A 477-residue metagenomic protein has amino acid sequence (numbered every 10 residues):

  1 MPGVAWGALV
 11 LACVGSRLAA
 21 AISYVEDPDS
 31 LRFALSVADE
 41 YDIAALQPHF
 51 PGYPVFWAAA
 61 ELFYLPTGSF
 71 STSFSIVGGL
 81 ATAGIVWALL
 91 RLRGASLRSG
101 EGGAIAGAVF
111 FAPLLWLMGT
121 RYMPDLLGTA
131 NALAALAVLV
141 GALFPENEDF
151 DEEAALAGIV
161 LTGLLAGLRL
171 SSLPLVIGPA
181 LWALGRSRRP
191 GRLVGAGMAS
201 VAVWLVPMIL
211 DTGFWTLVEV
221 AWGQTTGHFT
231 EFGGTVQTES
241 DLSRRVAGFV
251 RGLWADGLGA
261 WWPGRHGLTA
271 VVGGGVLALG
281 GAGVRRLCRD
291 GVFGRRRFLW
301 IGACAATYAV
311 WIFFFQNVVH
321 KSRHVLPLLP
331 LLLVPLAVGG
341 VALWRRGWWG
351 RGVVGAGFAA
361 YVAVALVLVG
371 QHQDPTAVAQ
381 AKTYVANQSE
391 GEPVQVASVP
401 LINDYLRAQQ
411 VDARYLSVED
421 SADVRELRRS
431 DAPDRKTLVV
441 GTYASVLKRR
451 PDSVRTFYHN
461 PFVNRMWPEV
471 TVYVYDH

Functional and structural regions predicted by a protein language model:
P2-S30, E40, F111, W116 (+3 more regions): Transmembrane signal-anchor helices characteristic of membrane glycosylation enzymes that use polyprenol
A5-V10, G100-A104, E152-V160, G197-A199 (+3 more regions): Signature aromatic-anchored transmembrane alpha helix within multi-pass, membrane-resident enzymes that catalyze glycan
G7, L11, W254-F298: Hydrophobic, aromatic-rich transmembrane alpha-helices and their immediate juxtamembrane boundary segments
L11, I76-L97, A134-V138, L279-R285: Transmembrane-helix motifs of polytopic, lipid-linked glycan transferases
P28, H49-F50, L117-G128, K321: Short acidic/glycine- and proline-prone juxtamembrane loop motifs at membrane-interface regions of multi-pass membrane
G141-D149, P174-V201, R286-R289, D412-R414: Perimembrane helix-loop-helix junctions
R192-V272: Membrane-lumen/periplasm interface segments of specific transmembrane helices in polyprenyl phosphate-linked
G355-P433: Membrane-embedded, lumen/periplasm-facing catalytic core of multi-pass transferases that use lipid-linked donors
